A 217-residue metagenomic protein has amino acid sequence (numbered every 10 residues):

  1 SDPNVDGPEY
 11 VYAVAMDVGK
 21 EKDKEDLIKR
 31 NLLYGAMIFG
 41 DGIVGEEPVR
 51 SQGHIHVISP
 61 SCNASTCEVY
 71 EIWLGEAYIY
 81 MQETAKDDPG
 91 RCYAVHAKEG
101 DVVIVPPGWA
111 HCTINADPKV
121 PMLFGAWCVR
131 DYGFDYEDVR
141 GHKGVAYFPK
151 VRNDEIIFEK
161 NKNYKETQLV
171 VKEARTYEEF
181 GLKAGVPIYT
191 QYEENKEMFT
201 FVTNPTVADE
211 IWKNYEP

Functional and structural regions predicted by a protein language model:
S1-A97, I114-P217: Active-site region of the double-stranded beta-helix
Y78, V102-V103, P107-C112: Histidine-centered metal-chelating micro-motifs
